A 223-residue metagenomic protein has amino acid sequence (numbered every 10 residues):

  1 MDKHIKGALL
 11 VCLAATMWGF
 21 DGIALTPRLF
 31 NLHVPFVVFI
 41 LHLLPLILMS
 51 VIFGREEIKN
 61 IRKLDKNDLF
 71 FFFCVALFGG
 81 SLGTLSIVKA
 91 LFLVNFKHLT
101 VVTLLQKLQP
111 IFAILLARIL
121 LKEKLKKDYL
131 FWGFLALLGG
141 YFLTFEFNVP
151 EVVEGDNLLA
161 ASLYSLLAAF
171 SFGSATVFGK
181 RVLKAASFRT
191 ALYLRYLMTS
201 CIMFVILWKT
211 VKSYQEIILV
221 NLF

Functional and structural regions predicted by a protein language model:
M1-C12, P110-F170: Juxtamembrane helix-loop boundary signature in multi-pass membrane transporters
M1-V38, V153-R181, C201, V205: Glycine-/small-residue-enriched transmembrane alpha-helix faces in small-molecule transporters and effluxers
V11-C12, D65-C74, L125-L138, A186-Y196: Cytoplasmic-side transmembrane-helix entry/capping segments in multi-pass membrane proteins
A14-H33, S81-F92, L138-N148, I202-T210: Membrane-embedded alpha-helical segments in integral membrane proteins
A15, V38-I40, T84, L99-L108 (+1 more regions): Helix-helix packing/entry segments at the starts of transmembrane helices
D21, E57-L99, F142, I218 (+1 more regions): Specific transmembrane alpha-helical segments of multi-pass solute transporters/efflux pumps, especially DMT/EamA
N31-S81, P110-A113, S171-A175, L192-V211: Transmembrane alpha-helices of multi-pass small-molecule transport proteins
F36-I47, V88-K122: Specific alpha-helical transmembrane segments that line the substrate/conduction pathway and gating interfaces
